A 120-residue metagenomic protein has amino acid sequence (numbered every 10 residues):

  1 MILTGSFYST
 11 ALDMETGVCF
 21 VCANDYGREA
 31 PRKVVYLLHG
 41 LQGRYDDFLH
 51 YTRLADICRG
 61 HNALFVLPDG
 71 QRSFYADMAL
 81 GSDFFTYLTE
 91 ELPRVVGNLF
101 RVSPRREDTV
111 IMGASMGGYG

Functional and structural regions predicted by a protein language model:
M1-G120: Non-catalytic cap/lid and distal C-terminal segments of serine-dependent acyl enzymes
